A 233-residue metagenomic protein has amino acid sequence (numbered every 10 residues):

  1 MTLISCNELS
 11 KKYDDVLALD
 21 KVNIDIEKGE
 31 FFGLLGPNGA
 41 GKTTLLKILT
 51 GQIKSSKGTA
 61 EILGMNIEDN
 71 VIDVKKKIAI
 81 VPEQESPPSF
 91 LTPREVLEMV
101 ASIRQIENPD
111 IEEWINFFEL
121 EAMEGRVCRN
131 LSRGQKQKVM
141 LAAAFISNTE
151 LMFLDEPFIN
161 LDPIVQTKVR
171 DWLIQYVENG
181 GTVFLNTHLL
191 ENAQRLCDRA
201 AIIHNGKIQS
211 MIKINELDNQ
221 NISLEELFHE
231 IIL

Functional and structural regions predicted by a protein language model:
T50: Helix-to-loop junction immediately C-terminal to a conserved catalytic motif
G58-D69, V74: Conserved ABC transporter NBD signature motif
E98, S102, N108-E124: Conserved ABC ATPase "signature" region
M152-E156: Catalytic Walker B motif of ABC-type/P-loop ATPase nucleotide-binding domains
Q166-N179: Helical segment within the ABC ATPase nucleotide-binding domain
